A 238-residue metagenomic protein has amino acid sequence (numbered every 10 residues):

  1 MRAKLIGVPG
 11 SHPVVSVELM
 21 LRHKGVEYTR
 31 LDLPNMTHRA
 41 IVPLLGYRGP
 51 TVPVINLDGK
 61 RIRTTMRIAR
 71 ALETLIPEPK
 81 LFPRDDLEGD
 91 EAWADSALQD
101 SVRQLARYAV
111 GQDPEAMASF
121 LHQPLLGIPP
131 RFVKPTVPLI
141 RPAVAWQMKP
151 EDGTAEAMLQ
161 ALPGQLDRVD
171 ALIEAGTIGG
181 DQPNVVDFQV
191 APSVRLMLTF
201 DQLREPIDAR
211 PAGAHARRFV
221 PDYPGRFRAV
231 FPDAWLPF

Functional and structural regions predicted by a protein language model:
M1-G127: GST-like domain detector, emphasizing the conserved glutathione-binding G-site in the N-terminal thioredoxin-like
V26, A92, E174, S193 (+1 more regions): Residue-level marker of positions within ordered structural domains that often coincide with functionally constrained
A40, R67, D86-G89, S101 (+7 more regions): Exposed alpha-helical structural elements
A69, E73, E88-E91, D95 (+4 more regions): Non-transmembrane alpha-helical segments in soluble domains of secreted/periplasmic/extracellular proteins
I76-D85, G127-V137, P221-W235: Short secondary-structure transition/capping segments
D100-R204, D208: GST-like fold's C-terminal all-alpha helical module
A143-W146, V230-F238: Long, charge-rich low-complexity segments
V190-D233: Short His-centered aromatic/hydrophobic patch
